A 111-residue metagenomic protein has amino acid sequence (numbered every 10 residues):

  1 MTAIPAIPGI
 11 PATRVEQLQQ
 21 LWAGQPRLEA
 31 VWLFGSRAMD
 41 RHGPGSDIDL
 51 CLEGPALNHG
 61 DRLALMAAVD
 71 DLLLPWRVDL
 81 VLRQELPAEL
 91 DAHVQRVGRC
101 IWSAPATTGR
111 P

Functional and structural regions predicted by a protein language model:
M1-A30, A38-P44, E53-P111: Catalytic core of pol beta-like nucleotidyltransferases
D49-C51: Short, well-ordered beta-strand segments
